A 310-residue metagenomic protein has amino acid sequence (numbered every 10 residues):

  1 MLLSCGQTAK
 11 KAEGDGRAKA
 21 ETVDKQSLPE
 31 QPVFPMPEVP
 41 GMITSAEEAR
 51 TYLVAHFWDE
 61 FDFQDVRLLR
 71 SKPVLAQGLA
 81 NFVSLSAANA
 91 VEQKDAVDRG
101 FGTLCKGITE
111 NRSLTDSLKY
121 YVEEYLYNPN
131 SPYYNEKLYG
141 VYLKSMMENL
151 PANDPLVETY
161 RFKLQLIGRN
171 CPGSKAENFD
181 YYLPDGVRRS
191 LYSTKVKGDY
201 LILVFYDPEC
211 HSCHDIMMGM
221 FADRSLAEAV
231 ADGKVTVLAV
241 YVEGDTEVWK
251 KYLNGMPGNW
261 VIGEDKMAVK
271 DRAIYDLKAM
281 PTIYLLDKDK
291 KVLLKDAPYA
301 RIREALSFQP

Functional and structural regions predicted by a protein language model:
L2-G6: C-terminal motif of bacterial Sec signal peptides marking the signal peptidase cleavage site
A9-R189: Oxidative protein folding and maturation machinery
V66-S86, D245-G258, Y275-K278: Structural alpha/beta surface segment adjacent to cysteine/selenocysteine redox centers across thiol/disulfide enzymes
K175, D199, K278-M280: Short, small/polar residue-rich loop motifs at catalytic or cofactor-binding pockets
S190-F221, T236-L238: Short active-site neighborhood of thiol/selenol oxidoreductases, capturing the structured segment around
M217-N254, M267-R272: Structural microenvironment flanking redox-active thiols in thiol-disulfide oxidoreductases
Y252-Y284, K288: Short, internal strand/loop/helix patches that form the active-site neighborhood or redox-interaction surface
I274, A279-P310: Non-catalytic, surface beta->alpha helical segment in thiol-disulfide oxidoreductase systems
